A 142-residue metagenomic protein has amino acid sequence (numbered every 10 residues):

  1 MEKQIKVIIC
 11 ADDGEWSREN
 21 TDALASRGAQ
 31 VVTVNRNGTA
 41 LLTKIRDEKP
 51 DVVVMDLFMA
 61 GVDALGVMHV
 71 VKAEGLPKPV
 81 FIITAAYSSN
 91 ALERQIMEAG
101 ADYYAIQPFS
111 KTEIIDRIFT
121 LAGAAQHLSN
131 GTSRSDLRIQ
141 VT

Functional and structural regions predicted by a protein language model:
G14-T33: Two-component/phosphorelay signaling modules centered on CheY-like receiver
V34-V52: Acidic, metal-coordinating helix/loop segments flanking the phosphotransfer/catalytic sites of two-component signaling
N37, D63-G66: Acidic catalytic/metal-coordinating carboxylates
M55-L57, A85: Active-site residues of response regulator receiver
L65-L76: Short amphipathic alpha-helix used as the core "switch/output" element in two-component signaling
G66, Y87-Y103: Alpha4 helix (beta4-alpha4-beta5 surface) of REC/receiver domains from two-component response regulators
A91, F109-I118: C-terminal output helix
A124-T142: CheY-like receiver
